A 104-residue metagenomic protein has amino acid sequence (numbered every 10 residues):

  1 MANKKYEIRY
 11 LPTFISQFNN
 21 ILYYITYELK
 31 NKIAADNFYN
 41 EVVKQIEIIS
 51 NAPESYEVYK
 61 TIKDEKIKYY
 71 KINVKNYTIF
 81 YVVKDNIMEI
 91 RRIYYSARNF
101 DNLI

Functional and structural regions predicted by a protein language model:
M1-E41: Arg/Lys-rich, positively charged N-terminal/basic patches that mediate binding to nucleic acids
N3, E57, Y95-R98: Residue-level signal for pocket-adjacent positions within structured domains
L11-T13, A52, I93: Generic beta-structure capping elements
I25, K32, D36, P53-K60 (+1 more regions): Secondary-structure transition/capping residues
L29, I67-Y70, V74-T78, V82-I104: Enriched for short, Lys/Arg-rich terminal
E41-E47: Compact soluble domain cores
E47-N73: A short, surface-exposed loop/turn module that caps and links secondary-structure elements
